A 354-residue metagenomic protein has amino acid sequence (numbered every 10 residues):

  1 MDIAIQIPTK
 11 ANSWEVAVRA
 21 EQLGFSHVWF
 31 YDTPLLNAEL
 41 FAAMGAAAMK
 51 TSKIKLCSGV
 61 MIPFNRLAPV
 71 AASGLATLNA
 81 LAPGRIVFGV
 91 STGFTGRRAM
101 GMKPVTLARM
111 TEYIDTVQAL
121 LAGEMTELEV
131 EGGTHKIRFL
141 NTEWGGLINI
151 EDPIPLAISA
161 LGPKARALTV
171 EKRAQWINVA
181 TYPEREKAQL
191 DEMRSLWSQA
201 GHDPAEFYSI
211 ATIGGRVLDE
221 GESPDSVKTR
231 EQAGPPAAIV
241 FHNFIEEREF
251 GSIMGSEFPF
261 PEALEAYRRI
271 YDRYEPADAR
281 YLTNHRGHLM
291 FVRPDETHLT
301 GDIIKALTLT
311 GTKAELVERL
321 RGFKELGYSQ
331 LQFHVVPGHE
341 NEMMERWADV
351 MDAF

Functional and structural regions predicted by a protein language model:
M1-A11, M61-A68, I150-L161, G215-L218 (+1 more regions): Active-site mouth loops of central-metabolism enzymes
M1-G59, I154: N-terminal beta1-alpha1-beta2 module of alpha/beta enzyme domains
I3-I7, V28-F30, L56-G59, I86-V90 (+4 more regions): Hydrophobic faces of well-ordered beta-strands that scaffold small-molecule active sites in alpha/beta enzyme cores
V18-Q22, M44-K55, L75-I86, V170-E171 (+2 more regions): Acidic (Asp/Glu)-rich catalytic clusters
G24, A47, L78, V117 (+5 more regions): Conserved, mostly hydrophobic/aromatic
H27-K50, I62, F94-R97, A180-P183 (+1 more regions): Glycine-rich, proline-tolerant flexible connector loops at the mouths of alpha/beta enzymes
F41-S58, Y113-T116, L120, W347-F354: Alpha-helix-loop-beta-strand connector modules within alpha/beta enzyme cores
K103-G146, K187, D191-G322: An alpha-helical appendage that flanks or caps ligand/catalytic pockets
